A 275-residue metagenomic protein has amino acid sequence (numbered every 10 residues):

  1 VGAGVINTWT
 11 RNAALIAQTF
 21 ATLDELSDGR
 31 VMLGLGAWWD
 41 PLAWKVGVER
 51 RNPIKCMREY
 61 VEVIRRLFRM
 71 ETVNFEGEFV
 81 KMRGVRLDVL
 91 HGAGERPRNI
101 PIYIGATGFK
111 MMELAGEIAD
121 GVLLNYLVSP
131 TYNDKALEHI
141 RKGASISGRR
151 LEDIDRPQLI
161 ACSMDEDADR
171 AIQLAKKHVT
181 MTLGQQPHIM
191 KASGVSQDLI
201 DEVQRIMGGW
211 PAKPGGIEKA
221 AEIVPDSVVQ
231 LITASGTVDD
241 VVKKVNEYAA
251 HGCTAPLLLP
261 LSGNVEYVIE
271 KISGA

Functional and structural regions predicted by a protein language model:
V1-A3, Y60, L67, E270-A275: Alpha-helix-loop-beta-strand connector modules within alpha/beta enzyme cores
V1-G4, V31-L35, I102-G105, V122-L124 (+2 more regions): Hydrophobic faces of well-ordered beta-strands that scaffold small-molecule active sites in alpha/beta enzyme cores
W9-T22, R51: Glycine-rich anion/phosphate-binding loops
I16-T19, A106-L114, A175, T237-E247: Short, acidic/polar
L26, E117-I118, H251-G252: Structural motif
G36-E49, E117-A119: Acidic/polar active-site rim loop that often engages polyanionic ligands
R51-A93, N133-E138, K142-A250: An alpha-helical appendage that flanks or caps ligand/catalytic pockets
A93-G94, P101-T107, M111-E113, I118-V122 (+1 more regions): Ligand/cofactor pocket segment of small-molecule handling proteins
